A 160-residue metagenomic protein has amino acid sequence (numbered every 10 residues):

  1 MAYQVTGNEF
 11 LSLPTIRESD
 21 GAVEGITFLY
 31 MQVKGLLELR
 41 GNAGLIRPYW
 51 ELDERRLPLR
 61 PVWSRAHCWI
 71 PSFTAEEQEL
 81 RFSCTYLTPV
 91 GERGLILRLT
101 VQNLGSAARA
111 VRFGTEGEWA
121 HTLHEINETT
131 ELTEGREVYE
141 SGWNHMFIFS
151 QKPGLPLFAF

Functional and structural regions predicted by a protein language model:
M1-F160: Terminal accessory carbohydrate-recognition/targeting modules of carbohydrate-active enzymes
